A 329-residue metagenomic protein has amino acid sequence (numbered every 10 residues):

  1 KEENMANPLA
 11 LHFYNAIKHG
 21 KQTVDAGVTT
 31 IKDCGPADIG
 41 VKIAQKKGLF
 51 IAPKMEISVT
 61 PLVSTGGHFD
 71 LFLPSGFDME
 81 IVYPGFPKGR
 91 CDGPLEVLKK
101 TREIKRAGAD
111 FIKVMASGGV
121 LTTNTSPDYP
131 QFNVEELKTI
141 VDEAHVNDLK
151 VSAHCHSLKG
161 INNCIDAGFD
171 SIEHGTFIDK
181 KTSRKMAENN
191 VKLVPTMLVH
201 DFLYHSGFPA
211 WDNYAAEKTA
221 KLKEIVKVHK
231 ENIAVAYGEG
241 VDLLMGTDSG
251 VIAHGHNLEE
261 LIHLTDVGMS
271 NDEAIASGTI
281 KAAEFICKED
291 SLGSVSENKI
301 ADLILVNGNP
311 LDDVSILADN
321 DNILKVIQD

Functional and structural regions predicted by a protein language model:
K1-H12, K21, A52, T65-F86 (+2 more regions): Active-site gating loops and adjacent loop-to-helix segments of metal-dependent hydrolytic enzymes
K1-K47, T65-L73, E135, K159 (+1 more regions): Metal-associated gating/positioning segment near the N- to mid-region
N15-K42, A52-P61, K105, A109-T122 (+3 more regions): Divalent metal-dependent hydrolysis catalytic cores, especially in the metallo-beta-lactamase
G27, I31, M55, G108 (+11 more regions): Divalent metal-coordination and catalytic microenvironments
I31-V41, F72-L73, G118-T122, C155-N162 (+3 more regions): Active-site environment of divalent metal-dependent phosphoester hydrolases
V41-A52, I165-F177, V251-V267: Short, electropositive alpha-helical surface patch
L95-L193, P209, K223-L243, D290: Histidine/acidic residue-rich metal-binding segments in metalloenzymes
V146, K150, W211-E217, K223-P310: His/Asp/Glu-enriched, well-ordered alpha-helical/loop segment that forms or immediately abuts the divalent-metal
